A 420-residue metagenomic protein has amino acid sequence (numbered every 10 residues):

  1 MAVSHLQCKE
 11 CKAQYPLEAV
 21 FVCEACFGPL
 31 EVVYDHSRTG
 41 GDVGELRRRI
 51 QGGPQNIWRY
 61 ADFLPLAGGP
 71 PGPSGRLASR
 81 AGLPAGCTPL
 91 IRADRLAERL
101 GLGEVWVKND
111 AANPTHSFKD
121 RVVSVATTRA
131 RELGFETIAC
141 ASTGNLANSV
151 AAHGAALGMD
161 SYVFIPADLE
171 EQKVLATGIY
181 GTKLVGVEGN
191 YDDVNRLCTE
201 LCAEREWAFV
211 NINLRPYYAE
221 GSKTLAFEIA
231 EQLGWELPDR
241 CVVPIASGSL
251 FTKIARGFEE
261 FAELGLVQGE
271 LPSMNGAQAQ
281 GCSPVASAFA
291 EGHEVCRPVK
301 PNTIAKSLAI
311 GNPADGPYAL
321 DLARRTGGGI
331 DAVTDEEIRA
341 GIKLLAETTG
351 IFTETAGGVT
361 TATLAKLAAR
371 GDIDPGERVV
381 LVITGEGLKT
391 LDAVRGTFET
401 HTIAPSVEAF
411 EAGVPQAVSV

Functional and structural regions predicted by a protein language model:
M1-V420: PLP-dependent amino-acid enzyme catalytic core
